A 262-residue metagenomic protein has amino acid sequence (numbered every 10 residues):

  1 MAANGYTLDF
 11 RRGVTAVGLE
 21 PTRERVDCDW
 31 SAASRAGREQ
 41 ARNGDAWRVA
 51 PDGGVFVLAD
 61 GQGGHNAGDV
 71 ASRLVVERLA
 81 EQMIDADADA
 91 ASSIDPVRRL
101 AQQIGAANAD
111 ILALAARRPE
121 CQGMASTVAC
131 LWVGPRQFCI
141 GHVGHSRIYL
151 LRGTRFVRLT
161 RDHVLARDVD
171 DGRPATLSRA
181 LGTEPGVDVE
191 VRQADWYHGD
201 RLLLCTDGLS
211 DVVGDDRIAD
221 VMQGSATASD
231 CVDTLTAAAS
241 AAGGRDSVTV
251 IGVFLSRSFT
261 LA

Functional and structural regions predicted by a protein language model:
M1-A262: PP2C/PPM-type serine/threonine phosphatase catalytic domain
